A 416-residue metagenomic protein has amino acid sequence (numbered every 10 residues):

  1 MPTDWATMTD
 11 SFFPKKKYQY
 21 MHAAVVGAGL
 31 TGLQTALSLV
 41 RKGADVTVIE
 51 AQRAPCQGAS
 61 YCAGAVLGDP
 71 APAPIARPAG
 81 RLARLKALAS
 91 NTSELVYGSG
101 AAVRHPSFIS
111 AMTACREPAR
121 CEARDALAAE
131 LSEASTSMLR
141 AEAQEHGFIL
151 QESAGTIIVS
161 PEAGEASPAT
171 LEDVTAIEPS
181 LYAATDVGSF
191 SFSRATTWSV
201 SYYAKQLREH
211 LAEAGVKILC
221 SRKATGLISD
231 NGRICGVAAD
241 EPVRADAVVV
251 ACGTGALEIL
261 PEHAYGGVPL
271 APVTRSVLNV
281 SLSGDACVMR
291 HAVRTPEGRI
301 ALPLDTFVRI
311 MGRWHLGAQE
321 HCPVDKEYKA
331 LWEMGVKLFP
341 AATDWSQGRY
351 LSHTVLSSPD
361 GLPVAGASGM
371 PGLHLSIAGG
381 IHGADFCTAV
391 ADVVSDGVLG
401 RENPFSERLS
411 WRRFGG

Functional and structural regions predicted by a protein language model:
H22-V48: N-terminal Rossmann-like FAD-binding beta1-loop-alpha1 element of flavoenzymes
T31, A54, G255: Conserved Rossmann-like nucleotide-cofactor binding loop
R41-Y61: Glycine-rich FAD pyrophosphate-binding loop
A65-L67, A71, I75-T113, G226 (+1 more regions): Active-site substrate-recognition segment that forms the wall of the catalytic cavity or substrate channel
R81-E209, E213: Flavin (FAD/FMN) cofactor-binding and adjacent substrate-gating region of FAD-dependent oxidoreductase domains
A169, F339-G416: C-terminal catalytic lobe of FAD-dependent flavoproteins
S189-D246: Helical element adjacent to the flavin cofactor pocket in flavoenzyme catalytic cores
